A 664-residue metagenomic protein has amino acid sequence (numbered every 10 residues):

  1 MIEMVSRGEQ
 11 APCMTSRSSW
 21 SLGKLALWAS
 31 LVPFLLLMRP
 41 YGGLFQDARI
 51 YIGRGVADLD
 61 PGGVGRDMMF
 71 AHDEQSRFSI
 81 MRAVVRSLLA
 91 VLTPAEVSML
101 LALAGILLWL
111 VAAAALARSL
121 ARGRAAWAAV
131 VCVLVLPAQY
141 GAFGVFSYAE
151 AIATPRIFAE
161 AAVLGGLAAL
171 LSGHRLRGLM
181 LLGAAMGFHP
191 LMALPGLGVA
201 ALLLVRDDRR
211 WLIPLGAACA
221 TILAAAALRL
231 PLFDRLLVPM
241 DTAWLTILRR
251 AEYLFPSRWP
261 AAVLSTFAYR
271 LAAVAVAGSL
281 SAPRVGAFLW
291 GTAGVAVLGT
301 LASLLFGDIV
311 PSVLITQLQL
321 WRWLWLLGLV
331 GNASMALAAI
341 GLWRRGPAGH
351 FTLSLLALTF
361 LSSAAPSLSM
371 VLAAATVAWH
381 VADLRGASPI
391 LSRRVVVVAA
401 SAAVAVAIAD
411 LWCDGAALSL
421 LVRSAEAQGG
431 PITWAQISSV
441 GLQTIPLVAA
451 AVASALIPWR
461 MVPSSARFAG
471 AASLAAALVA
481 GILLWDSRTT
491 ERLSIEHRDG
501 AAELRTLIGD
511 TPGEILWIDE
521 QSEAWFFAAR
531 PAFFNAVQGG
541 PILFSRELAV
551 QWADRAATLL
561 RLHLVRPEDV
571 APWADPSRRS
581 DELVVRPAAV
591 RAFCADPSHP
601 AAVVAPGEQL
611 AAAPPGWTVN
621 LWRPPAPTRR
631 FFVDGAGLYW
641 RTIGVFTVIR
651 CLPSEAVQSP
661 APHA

Functional and structural regions predicted by a protein language model:
M1-F34, L456-A475: Start-transfer (signal-anchor) and selected internal transmembrane alpha helices of multi-pass inner/ER membrane
M14, F158-R177: Membrane-interface transmembrane helices that cradle and orient dolichyl/undecaprenyl
W20-K24, L31-L110, L116-V133, G141-A159 (+1 more regions): Active-site lumenal/periplasmic loops and adjacent helix-entry segments of GT-C-fold, multi-pass membrane
L35-I52, L59-R77, P190, L194-G196 (+3 more regions): Transmembrane catalytic cores of multi-pass membrane glycosyltransferases and polysaccharide-assembly enzymes
L167-A169, L176-P190, G196-L203, C219-T221 (+2 more regions): Membrane-interface alpha helices of multi-pass inner-membrane proteins
G299, F351-L507, P512-Q521, Q538: Transmembrane helical bundles and short interhelical boundary loops of multi-pass, membrane-embedded
W412, L483-E496, R505-P576, S580-L583 (+2 more regions): Short periplasmic/luminal acceptor-recognition loop of GT-C membrane glycosyltransferases, typified by
P576, E582-A664: Aromatic/acidic, Gly/Pro-rich catalytic loop(s) in extracytoplasmic/lumenal soluble domains of multi-pass membrane
